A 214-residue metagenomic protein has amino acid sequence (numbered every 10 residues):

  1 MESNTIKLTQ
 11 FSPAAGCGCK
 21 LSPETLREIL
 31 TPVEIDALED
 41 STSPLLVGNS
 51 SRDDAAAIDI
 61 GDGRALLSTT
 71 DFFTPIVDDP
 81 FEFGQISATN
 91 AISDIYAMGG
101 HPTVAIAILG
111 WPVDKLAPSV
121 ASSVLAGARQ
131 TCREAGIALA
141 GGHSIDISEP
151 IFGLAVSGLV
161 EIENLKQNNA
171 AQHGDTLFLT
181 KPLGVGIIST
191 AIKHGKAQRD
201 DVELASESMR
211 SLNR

Functional and structural regions predicted by a protein language model:
M1-R214: Helix-biased detector of long, well-ordered alpha-helical tracts
